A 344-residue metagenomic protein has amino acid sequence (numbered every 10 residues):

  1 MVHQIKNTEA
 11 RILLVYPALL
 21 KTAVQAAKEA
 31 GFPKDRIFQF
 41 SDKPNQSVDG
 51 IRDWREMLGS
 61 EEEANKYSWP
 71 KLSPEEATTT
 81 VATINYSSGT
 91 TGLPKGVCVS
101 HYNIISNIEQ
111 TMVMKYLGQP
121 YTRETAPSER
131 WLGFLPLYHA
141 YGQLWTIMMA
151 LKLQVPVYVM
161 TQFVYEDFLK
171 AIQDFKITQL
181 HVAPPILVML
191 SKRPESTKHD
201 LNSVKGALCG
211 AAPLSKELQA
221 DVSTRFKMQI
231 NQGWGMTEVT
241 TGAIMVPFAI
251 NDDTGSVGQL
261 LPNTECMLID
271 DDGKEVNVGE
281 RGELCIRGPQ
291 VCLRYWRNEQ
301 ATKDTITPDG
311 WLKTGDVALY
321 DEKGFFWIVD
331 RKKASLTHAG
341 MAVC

Functional and structural regions predicted by a protein language model:
M1-H3, P17-A23, V155-F175, P184-I186 (+1 more regions): ATP-dependent adenylate-forming carboxylate-activation enzymes
M1-I12, E29-A30, E129-R130, M148-Y158 (+2 more regions): A short helix-loop-beta submotif of the ANL/AMP-binding
M1-S60: Structural core segment of the AMP-binding/adenylate-forming
E56-G59, K152, I177-V182, S191-D252 (+1 more regions): Gly/Ser/Thr-rich phosphate-binding loop
G59-Y86, G92-L93, Q119-R130: Conserved pre-ATP/AMP-binding loop-to-beta segment of ANL
G96, N107-M112, L169-A171, L187-P194 (+7 more regions): Adenylate-forming
I105-R130, L137-Q179, K192-R193: Conserved AMP-binding/adenylation subdomain of ANL enzymes
K274-G279, E283-C344: Conserved ATP-binding/catalytic segment of the ANL
